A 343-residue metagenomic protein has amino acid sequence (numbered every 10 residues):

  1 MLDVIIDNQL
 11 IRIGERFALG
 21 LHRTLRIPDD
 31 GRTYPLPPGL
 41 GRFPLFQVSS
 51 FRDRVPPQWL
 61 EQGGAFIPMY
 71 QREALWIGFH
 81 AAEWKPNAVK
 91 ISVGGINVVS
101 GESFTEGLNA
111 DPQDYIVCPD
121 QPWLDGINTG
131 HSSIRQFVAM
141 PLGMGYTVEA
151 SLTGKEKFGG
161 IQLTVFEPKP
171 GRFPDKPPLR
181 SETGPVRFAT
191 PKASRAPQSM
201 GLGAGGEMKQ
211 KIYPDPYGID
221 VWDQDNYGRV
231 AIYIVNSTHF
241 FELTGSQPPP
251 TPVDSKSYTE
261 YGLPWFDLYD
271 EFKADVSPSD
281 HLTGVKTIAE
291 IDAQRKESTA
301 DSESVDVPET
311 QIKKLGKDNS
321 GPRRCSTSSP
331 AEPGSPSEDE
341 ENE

Functional and structural regions predicted by a protein language model:
M1-E343: Intrinsically disordered, low-complexity segments enriched in small/polar residues
